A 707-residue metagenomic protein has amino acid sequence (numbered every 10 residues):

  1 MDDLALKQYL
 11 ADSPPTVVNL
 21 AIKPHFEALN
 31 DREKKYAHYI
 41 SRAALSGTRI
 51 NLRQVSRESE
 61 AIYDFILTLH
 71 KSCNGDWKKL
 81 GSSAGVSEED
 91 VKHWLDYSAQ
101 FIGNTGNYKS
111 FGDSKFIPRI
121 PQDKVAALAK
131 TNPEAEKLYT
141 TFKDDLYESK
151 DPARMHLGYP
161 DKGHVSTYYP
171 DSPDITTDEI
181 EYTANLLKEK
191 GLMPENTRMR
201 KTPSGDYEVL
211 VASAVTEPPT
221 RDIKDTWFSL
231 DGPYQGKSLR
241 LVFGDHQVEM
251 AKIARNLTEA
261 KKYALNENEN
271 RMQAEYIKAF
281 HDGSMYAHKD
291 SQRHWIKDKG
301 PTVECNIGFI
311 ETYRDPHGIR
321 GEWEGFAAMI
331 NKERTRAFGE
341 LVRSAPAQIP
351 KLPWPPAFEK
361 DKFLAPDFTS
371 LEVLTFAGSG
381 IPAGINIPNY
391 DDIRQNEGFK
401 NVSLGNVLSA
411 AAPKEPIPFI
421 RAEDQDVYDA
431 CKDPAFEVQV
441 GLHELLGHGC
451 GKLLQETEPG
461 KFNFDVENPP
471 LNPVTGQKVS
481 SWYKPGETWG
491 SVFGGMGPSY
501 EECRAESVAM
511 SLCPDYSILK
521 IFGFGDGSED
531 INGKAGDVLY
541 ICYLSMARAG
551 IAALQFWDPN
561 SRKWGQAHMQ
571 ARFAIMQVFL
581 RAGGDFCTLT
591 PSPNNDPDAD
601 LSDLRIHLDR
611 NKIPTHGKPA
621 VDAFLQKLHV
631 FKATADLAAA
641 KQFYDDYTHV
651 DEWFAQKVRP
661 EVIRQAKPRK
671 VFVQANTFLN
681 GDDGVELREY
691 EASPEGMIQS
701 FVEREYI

Functional and structural regions predicted by a protein language model:
M1-Q8: Eukaryotic N-terminal low-complexity, Ser/Thr- and Lys/Arg-rich leader segments that predominantly function as
Q8-A11, E33, R42-A43, R49-R119 (+5 more regions): Zinc-dependent metallohydrolase catalytic domains
P14-R42: Mature N-terminal segment immediately following signal peptide/propeptide cleavage in secreted/periplasmic
T16, E27, D31, S56 (+6 more regions): Soluble non-cytosolic domains of exported or imported proteins
E27, K34-Y39, E60, D64 (+3 more regions): Solvent-exposed, polar/charged alpha-helical surfaces in well-ordered, non-transmembrane soluble domains, broadly
S41-S56, K278-S291: Short amphipathic alpha-helical segments at helix boundaries and their inter-helical linkers
L95-S98, I102-P218, D225, G236-F436: Contiguous, non-catalytic segments that form substrate-binding/exosite surfaces or channel walls
L442, L446-G447: Short active-site segment of divalent metal-dependent hydrolases/proteases that encodes the spacing between
